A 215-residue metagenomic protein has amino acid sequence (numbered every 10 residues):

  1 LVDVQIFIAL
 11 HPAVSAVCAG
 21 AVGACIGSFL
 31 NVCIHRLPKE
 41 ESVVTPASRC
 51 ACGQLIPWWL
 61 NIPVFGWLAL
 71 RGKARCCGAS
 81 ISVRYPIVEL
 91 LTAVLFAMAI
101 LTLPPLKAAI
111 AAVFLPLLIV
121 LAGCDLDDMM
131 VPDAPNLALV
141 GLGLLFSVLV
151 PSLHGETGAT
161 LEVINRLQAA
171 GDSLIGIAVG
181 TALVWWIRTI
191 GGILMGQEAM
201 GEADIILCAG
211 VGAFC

Functional and structural regions predicted by a protein language model:
L1-P12: Short, strongly hydrophobic alpha-helical membrane anchors
D3-V4, C33, V64-F65, L126 (+2 more regions): Hydrophobic alpha-helical segments of integral membrane proteins, encompassing both true transmembrane helices
C18, V22, I26, I87 (+3 more regions): Hydrophobic alpha-helical transmembrane segments of multipass integral membrane proteins, especially permease/channel
A19, K107-C215: Functional transmembrane core segments of multi-pass inner-membrane proteins
A24, S28-V32, A97, I177-T189: Transmembrane alpha-helical segments of multi-pass membrane transport proteins and ion-pumping complexes
L30-Y85: Membrane-proximal soluble regions of multi-pass membrane proteins
L37, A99-T102, L149, L194: Helix-loop junctions at the membrane-solvent interface of multi-pass transporters, primarily the C-terminal
L70-L137: Long, charge-rich boundary regions
